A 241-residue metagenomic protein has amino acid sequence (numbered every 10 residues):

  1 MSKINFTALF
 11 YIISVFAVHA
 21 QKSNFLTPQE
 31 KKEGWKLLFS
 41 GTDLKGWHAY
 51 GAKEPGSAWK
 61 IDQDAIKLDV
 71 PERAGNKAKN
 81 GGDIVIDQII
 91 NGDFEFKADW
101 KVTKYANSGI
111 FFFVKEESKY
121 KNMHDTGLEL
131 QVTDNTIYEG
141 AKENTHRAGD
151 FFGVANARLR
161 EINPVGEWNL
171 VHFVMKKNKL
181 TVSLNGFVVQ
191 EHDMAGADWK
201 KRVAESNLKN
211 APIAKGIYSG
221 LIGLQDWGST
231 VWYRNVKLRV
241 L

Functional and structural regions predicted by a protein language model:
M1-S23: Bacterial Sec-dependent N-terminal signal peptides
Q21-L241: Carbohydrate-interacting regions of secretory-pathway proteins
